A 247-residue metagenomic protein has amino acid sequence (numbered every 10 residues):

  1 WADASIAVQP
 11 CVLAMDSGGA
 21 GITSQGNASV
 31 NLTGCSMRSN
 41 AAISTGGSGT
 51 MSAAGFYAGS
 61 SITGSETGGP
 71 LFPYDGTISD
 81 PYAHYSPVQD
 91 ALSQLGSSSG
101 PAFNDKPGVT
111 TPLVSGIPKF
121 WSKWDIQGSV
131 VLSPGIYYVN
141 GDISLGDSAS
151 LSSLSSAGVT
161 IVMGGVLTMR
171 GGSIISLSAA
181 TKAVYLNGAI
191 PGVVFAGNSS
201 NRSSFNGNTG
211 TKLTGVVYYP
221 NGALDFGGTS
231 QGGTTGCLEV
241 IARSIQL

Functional and structural regions predicted by a protein language model:
W1-I6, A28, T63-S97: Short, structured interface segments
A2-S48, F103-L247: Long, polar low-complexity repeats
A41, S60-I62: Short, polar loop motifs at secondary-structure junctions
S98-A102: Intrinsically disordered, low-complexity effector regions of RNA-metabolism proteins
